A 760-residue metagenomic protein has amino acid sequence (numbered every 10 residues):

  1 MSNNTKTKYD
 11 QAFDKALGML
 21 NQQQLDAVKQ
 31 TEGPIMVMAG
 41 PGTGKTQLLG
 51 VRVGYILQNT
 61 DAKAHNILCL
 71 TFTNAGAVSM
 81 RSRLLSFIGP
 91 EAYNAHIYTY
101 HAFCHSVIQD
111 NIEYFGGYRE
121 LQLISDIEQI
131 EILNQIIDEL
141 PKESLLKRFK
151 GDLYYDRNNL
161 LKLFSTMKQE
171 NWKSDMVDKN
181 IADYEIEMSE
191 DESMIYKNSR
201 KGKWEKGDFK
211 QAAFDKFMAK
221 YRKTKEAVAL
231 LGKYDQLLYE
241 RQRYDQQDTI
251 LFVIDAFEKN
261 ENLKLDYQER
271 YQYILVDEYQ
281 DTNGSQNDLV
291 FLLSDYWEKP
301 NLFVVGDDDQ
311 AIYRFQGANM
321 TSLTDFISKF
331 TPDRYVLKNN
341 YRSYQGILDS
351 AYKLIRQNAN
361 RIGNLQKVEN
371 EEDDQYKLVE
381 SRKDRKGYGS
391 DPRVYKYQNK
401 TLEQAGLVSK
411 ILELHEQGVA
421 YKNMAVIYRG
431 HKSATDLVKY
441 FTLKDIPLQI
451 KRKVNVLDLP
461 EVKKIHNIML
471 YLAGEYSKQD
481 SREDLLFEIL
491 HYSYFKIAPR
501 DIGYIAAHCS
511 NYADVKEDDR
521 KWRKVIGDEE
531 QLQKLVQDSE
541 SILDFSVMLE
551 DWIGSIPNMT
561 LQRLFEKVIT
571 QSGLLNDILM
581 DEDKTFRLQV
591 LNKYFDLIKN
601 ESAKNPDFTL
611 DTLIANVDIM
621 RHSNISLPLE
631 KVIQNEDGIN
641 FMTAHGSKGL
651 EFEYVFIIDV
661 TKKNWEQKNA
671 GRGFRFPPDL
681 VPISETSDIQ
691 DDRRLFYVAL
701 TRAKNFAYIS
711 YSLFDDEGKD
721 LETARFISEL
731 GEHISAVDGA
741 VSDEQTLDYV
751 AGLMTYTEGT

Functional and structural regions predicted by a protein language model:
M1-S82, N94, M176, E269 (+12 more regions): Conserved motor-region signature of P-loop NTPase helicases/translocases
N4-L17, K264, S409, G503-K534 (+2 more regions): Conserved C-terminal motor-coupling region of P-loop helicases
A16, N66-K179, T324-D325, D349 (+1 more regions): Conserved P-loop NTPase-based nucleic-acid remodeling module centered on helicase motor cores
D61-N66, S86-A95, N111-S125, I137-L153 (+14 more regions): Short, polar/flexible loop-turn hinges at active-site or ligand-entry regions and domain interfaces
F87, D110, Y114, E139-E143 (+18 more regions): Phosphate/oxyanion-binding loops and surfaces in catalytic or ligand/nucleic-acid-binding neighborhoods
Y100-C104, T224-Y273, N283-L289, V408-K410 (+1 more regions): Conserved helicase/translocase P-loop NTPase motor core
I127-K233, E240-R243, E261, M320 (+1 more regions): Basic/charged alpha-beta structural segments of nucleotide/phosphate-handling enzymes
V177-R222, G363-G387, A513-E540: Charged, glycine/proline-rich intrinsically disordered loops and linkers
